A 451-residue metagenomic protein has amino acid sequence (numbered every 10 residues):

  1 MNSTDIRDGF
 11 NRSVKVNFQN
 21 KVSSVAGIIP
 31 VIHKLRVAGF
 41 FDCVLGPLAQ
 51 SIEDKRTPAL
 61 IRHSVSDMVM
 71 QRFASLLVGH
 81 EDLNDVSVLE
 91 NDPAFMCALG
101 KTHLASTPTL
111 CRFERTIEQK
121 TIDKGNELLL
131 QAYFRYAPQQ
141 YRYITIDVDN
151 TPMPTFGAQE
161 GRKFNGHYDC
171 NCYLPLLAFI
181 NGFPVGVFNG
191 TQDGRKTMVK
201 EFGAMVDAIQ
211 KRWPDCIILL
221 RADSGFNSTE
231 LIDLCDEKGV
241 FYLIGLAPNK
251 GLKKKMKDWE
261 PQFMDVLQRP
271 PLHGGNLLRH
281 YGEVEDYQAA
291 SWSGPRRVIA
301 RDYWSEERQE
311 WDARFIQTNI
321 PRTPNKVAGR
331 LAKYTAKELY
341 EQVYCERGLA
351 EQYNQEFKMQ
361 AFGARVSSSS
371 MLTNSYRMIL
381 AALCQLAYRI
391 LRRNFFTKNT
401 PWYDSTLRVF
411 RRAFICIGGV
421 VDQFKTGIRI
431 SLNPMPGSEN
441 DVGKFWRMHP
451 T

Functional and structural regions predicted by a protein language model:
M1-C170, L174-D193, V199-R212, C416-T451: Dynamic "connector" segments at or just before major functional cores
S3-V14, F241-A361, R447-T451: An anionic, glycine-rich sequence signature occurring as long contiguous blocks
K34, Q71, V86, S106 (+9 more regions): Short, conserved catalytic/metal-binding motifs centered on acidic residues
G39-L48, Q352-F362: Active-site-adjacent bridging/hinge elements
L48-L60, V327-Y344, Q360-Y376, R392-S405 (+1 more regions): Short, solvent-exposed helix-loop connector elements
A74-L77, L89-D92, T116, M205-A208 (+11 more regions): Generic, well-ordered alpha-helical scaffold segments in large soluble proteins
S87, H103, I218, F395-T406: Short, glycine/acidic-rich hinge or "gate" loops at secondary-structure transitions that mediate conformational
R195-G251: Domain-level cores of phosphate- or acyl-group-handling catalytic modules
